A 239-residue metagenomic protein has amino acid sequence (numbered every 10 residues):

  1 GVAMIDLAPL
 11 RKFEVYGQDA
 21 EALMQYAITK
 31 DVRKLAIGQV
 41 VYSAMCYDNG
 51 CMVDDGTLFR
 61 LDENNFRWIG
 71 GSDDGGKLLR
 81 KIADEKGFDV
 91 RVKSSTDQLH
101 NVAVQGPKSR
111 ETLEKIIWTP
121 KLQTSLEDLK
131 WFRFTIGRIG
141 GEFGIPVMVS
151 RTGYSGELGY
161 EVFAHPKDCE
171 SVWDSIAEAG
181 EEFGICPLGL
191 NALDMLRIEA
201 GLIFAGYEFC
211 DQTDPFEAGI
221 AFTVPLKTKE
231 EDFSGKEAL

Functional and structural regions predicted by a protein language model:
G1-C46, C51-V53, N191: Acidic, proline/glycine-enriched N-terminal capping motif
G56: Conserved GNAT-family N-acetyltransferase fold
F59-L239: Conserved, structured C-terminal
